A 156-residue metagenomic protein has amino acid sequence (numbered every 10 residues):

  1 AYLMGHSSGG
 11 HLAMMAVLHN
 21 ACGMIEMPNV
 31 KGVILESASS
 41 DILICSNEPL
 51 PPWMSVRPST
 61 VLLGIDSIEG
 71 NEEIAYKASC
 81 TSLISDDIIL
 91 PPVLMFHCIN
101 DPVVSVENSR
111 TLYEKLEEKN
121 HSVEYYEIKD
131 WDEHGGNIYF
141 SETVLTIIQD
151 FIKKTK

Functional and structural regions predicted by a protein language model:
A1-H6: Alpha/beta-hydrolase fold nucleophile elbow
G9-G10: Catalytic nucleophile loop
M15-G70: Hydrolase active-site cap/lid region
G23-M27, S82-D87: Surface-exposed acidic, glycine-flexible loop patches that form ligand/cofactor-binding and adhesion interfaces
P28-K31, D87-V93, K119: Short, proline-enriched alpha-helix->beta-strand connector loops that line the catalytic pocket of alpha/beta-hydrolase
I68-S85: Active-site nucleophile elbow and catalytic-triad environment of alpha/beta-hydrolase enzymes
M95-H97, D101: Short beta-strand/loop motif that positions the catalytic acidic residue of the alpha/beta-hydrolase fold
V103-K156: C-terminal catalytic histidine-bearing segment of alpha/beta-hydrolase fold enzymes
